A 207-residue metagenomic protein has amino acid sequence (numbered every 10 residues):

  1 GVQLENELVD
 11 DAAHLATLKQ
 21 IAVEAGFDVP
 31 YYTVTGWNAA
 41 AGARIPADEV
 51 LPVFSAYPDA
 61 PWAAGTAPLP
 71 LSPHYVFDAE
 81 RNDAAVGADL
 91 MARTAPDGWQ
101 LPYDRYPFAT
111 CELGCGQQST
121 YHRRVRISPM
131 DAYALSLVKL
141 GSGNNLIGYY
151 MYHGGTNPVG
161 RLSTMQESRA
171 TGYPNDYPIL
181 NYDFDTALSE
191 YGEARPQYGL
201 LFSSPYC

Functional and structural regions predicted by a protein language model:
G1-Q3, V9-A22, G26-D28, W37 (+3 more regions): Carbohydrate-binding surfaces of carbohydrate-active enzymes
E7-F27, T35-D78, G155-R161: Substrate-binding cleft/loops of secretory-pathway carbohydrate-active enzymes
Y31: Conserved nucleotide-sugar donor-interacting segment of glycosyltransferase catalytic cores, predominantly GT-B
A43-R44, E49-Y121, Y177: Glycoside hydrolase catalytic-domain groove-lining segments
A92-A95, P129-A132, D183: Generic, low-specificity signal for short hydrophobic/alpha-helical stretches with a mild N-terminal bias, encompassing
